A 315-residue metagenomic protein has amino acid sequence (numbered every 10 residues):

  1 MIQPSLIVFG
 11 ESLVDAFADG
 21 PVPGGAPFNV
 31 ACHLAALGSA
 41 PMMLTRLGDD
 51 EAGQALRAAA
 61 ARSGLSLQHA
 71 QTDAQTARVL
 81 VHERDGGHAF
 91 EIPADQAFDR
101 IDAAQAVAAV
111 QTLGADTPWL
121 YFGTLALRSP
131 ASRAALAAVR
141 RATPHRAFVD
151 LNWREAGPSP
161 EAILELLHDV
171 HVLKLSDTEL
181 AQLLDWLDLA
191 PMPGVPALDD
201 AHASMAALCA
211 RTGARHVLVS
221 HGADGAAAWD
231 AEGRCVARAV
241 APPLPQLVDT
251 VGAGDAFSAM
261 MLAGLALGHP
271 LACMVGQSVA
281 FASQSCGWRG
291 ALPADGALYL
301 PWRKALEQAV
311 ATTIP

Functional and structural regions predicted by a protein language model:
M1-L65, P315: Glycine-rich phosphate/adenosyl-contacting loop at the front of the ribokinase-like
M1-S5, L187-P315: Conserved phosphate-binding/catalytic region of the ribokinase-like
S5-I7, P118-W119, V172, H216: Structural motif
S12, A26, L125, L151 (+1 more regions): Active-site metal-binding loops of divalent metal-dependent hydrolases
S39-T124, R303-P315: Conserved N-terminal subdomain of the carbohydrate kinase-like
T112-L113, E165-L166, A210: Structural alpha-helical scaffold elements that stabilize or flank donor/cofactor-binding regions in carbohydrate
W119-A203, D224-G225: Conserved beta-alpha-beta core of the PfkB/ribokinase-like small-molecule kinase fold
